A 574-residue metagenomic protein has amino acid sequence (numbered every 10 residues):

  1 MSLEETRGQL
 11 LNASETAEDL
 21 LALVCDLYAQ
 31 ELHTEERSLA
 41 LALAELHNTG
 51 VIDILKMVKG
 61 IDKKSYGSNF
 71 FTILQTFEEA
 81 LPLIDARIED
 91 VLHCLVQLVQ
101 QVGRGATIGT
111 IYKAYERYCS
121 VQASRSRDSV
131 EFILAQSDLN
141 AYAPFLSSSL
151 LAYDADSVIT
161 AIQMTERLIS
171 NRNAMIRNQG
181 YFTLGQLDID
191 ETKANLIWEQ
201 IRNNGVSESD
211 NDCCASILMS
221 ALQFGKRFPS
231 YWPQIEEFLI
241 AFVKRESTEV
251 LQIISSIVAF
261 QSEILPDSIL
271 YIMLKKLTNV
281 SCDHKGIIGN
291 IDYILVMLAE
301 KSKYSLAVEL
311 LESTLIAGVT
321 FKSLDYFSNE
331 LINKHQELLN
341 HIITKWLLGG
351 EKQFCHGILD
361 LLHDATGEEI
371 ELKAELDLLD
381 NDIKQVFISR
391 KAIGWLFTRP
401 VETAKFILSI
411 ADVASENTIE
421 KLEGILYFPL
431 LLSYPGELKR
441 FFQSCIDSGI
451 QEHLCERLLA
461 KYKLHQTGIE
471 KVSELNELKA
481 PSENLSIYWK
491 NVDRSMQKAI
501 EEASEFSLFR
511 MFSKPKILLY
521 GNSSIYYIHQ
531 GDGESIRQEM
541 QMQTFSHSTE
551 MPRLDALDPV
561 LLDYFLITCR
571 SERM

Functional and structural regions predicted by a protein language model:
M1-M574: Non-catalytic all-alpha helical scaffold/repeat segments
